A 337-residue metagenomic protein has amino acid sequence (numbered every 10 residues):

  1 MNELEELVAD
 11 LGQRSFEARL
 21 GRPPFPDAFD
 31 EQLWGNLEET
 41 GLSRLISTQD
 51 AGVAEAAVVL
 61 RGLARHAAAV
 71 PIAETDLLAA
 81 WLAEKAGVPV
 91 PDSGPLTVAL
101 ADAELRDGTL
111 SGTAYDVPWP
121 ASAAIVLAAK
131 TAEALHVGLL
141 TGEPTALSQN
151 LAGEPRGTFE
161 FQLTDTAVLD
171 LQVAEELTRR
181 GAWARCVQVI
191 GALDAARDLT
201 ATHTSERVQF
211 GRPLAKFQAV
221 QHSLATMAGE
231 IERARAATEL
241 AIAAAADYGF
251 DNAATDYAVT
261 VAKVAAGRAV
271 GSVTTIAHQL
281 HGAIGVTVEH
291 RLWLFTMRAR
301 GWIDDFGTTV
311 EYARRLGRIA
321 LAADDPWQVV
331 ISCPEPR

Functional and structural regions predicted by a protein language model:
M1-H66, A182-R337: Alpha-helical interface subdomain recognition
R14, A18, W81, K85-P89 (+1 more regions): Amphipathic alpha-helical regulatory segments at dimerization interfaces that relay allosteric signals between sensory
E17-G21, P26, S43, A51-G52 (+4 more regions): General structural signal for secondary-structure boundaries
T40-L42, Q49-A103, A121, S148 (+1 more regions): Hydrophobic alpha-helical segments that drive targeting, anchoring, or assembly
R61-G62, L78-A83, T109-S111, L140-P144 (+1 more regions): Short amphipathic alpha-helical surface micro-motifs
D76-A79, D116, I190, I231: Alpha-helix N-cap/helix-start and coil->helix boundary motif
L77-L82, V137, R156, V168 (+2 more regions): Low-complexity, flexible helical/coil segments
A86-D194, D198, Q328-R337: FAD-binding core of flavoproteins
